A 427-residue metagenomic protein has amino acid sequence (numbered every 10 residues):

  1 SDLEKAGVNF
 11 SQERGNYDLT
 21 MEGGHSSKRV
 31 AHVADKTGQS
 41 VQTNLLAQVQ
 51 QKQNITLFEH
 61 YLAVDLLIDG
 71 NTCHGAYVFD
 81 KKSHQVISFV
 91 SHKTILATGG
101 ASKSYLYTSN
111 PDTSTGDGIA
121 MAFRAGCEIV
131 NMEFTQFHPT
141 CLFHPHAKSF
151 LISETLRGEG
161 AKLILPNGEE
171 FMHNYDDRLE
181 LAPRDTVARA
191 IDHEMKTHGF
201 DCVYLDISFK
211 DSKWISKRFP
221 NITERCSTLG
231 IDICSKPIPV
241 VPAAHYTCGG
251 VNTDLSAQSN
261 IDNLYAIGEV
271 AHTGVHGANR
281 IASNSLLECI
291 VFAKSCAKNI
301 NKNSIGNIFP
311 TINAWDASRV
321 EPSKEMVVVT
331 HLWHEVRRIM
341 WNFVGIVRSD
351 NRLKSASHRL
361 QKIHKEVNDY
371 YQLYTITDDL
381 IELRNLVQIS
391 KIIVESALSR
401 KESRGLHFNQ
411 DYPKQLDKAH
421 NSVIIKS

Functional and structural regions predicted by a protein language model:
D2, V8-K28, I164-E180, I191-E194 (+3 more regions): Glycine- and aromatic-enriched mobile tails/lids
D2-Q85, V90-K93, A97, C141-H144 (+1 more regions): Conserved redox-cofactor binding core of oxidoreductases
K36, V86, Y105-T113, A147-L151 (+5 more regions): Alpha-helix capping and helix-loop boundary segments enriched in small/acidic/polar residues
D65-S83, S88, I231-V275, I281: FAD-site-proximal beta/loop scaffold in flavoenzymes
T94, M121, S256: Hydrophobic/aromatic ligand-binding patch that stacks against planar heteroaromatic rings of cofactors or nucleotides
L96-T108: Flavin (primarily FAD) binding-site architecture
N110-F123, I129: Thiamine diphosphate
M121, C127-I238, I290, N299-I305: An anion/pyrophosphate-binding glycine-rich loop and adjacent beta-alpha core in soluble alpha-beta enzymes
